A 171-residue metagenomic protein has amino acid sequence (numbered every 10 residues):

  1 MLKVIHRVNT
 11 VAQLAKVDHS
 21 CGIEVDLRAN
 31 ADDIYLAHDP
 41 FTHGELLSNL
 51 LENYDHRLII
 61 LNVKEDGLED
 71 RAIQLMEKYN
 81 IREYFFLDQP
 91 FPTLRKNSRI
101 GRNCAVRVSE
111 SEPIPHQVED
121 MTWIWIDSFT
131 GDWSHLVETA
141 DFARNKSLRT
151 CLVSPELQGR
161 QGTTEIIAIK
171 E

Functional and structural regions predicted by a protein language model:
M1-E171: Phosphate-group recognition and catalysis centered on beta-loop-alpha active-site segments
